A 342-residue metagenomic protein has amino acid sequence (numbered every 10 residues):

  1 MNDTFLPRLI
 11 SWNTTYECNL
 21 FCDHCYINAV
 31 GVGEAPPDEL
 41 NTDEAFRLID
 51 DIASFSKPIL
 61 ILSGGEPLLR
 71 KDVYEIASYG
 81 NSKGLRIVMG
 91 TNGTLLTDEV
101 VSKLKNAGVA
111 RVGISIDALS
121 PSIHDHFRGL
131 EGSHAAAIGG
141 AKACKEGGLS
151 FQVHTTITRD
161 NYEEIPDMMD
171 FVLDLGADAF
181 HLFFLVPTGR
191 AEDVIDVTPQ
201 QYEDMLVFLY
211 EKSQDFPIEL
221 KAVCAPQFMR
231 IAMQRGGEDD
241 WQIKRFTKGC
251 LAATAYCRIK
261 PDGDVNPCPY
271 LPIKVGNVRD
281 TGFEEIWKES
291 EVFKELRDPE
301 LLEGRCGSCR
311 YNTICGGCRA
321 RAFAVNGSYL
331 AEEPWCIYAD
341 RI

Functional and structural regions predicted by a protein language model:
M1-S11, S54, I243-K244, E291: N-terminal [4Fe-4S]-dependent radical SAM core
T4-T42: Canonical Radical SAM [4Fe-4S] cluster-binding loop centered on the CxxxCxxC motif and its immediate flanking residues
E39-P187, E192, T198: Radical SAM/AdoMet-radical enzyme domain recognition
D174, I259-K260: Short, acidic, Ser/Thr-enriched surface-loop or helix-capping motifs
Q200-G237, D264-G316: C-terminal accessory region of radical SAM enzymes
G237-K248: Short, basic/aromatic recognition patches
C250-T254: Short, small/polar residue-rich loop motifs at catalytic or cofactor-binding pockets
L302-I342: Cysteine-cluster motifs in flexible loop/terminal segments that predominantly coordinate metals
